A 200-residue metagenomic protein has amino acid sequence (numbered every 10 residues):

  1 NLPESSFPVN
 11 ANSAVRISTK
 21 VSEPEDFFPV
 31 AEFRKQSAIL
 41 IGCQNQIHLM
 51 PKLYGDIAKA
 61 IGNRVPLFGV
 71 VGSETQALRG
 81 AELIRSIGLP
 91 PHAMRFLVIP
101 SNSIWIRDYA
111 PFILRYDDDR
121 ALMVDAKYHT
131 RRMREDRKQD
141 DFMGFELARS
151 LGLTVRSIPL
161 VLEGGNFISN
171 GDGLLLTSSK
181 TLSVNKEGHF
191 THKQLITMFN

Functional and structural regions predicted by a protein language model:
L2-N200: The feature marks the mature, well-folded catalytic cores of soluble enzymes
